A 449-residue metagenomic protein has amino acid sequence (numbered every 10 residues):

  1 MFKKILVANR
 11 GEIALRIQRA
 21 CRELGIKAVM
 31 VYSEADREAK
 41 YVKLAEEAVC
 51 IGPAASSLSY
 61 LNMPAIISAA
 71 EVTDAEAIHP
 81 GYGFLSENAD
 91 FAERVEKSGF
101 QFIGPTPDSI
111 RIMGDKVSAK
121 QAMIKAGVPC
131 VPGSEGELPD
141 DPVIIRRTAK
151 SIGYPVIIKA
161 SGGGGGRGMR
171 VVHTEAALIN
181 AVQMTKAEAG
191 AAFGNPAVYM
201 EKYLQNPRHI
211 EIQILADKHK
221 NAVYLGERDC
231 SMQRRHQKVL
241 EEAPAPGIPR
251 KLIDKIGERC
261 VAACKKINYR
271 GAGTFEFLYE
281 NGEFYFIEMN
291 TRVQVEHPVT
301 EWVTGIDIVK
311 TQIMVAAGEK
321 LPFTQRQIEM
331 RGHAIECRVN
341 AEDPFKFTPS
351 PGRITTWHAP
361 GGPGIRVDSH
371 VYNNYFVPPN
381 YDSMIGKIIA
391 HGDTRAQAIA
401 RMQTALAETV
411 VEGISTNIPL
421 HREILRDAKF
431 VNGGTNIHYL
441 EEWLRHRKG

Functional and structural regions predicted by a protein language model:
M1-A126, L138-R147: ATP-binding N-terminal substructure of ATP-dependent carboxylate-amine bond-forming enzymes
V7-E23, A48, E71-T73, E96 (+4 more regions): ATP-dependent carboxylate activation and anion-phosphoryl transfer catalytic cores that bind Mg-ATP to form
G133-S134: Conserved beta3 strand of the protein kinase N-lobe
R147-I157: Acidic/histidine-enriched active-site and ligand-binding environments that engage anionic O-linkages
